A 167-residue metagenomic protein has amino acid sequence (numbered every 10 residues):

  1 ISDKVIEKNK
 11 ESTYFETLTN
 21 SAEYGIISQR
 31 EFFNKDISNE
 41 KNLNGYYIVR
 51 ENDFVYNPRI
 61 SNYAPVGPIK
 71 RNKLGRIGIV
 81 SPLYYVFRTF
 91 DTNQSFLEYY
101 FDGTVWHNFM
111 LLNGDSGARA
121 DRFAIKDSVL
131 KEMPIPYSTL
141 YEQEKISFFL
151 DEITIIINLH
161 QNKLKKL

Functional and structural regions predicted by a protein language model:
I1, Y137-L167: Amphipathic alpha-helical coiled-coil/heptad-repeat segments
I1-E11: Non-catalytic DNA-recognition/assembly elements of restriction-modification systems
E11-N20, L112-G114: Short coil/turn segments at secondary-structure boundaries
S21-K35, I77-G78: Short, basic/aromatic beta-hairpin or loop at an interaction surface
K35-L43: Short alpha-helix capping/helix-loop boundary micro-motifs
E40, R119-R122, K131-L140, I156-N158: Short, recurring structural edge motifs at helix starts
N44-W106, S116-R119, K126, L130: A short beta-sheet element
